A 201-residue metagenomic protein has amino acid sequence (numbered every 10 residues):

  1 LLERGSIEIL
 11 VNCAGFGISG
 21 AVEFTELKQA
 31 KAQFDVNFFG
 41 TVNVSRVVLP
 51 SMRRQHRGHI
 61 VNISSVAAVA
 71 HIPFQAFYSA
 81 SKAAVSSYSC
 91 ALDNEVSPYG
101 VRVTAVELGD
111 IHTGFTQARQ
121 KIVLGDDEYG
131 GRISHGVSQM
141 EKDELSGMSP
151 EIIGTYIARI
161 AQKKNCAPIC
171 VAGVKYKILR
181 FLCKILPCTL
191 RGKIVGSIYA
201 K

Functional and structural regions predicted by a protein language model:
C13-I18: Conserved NAD(P)H cofactor-binding loop of Rossmann-fold oxidoreductase domains
A21-V22, E26-K31: Substrate-binding pocket helix/loop in short-chain dehydrogenase/reductase
E23, A70-A76: Active-site loop immediately N-terminal to the catalytic Tyr-X3-Lys motif of short-chain dehydrogenase/reductase
S45, S81: Active-site helix of classical SDR
S65: Residue(s) in the substrate-gating loop at a strand-loop-helix junction that position the organic substrate next
A70, A91-R102: Active-site-adjacent segment of SDR/Rossmann-fold oxidoreductases
P98-A167: SDR active-site lid
